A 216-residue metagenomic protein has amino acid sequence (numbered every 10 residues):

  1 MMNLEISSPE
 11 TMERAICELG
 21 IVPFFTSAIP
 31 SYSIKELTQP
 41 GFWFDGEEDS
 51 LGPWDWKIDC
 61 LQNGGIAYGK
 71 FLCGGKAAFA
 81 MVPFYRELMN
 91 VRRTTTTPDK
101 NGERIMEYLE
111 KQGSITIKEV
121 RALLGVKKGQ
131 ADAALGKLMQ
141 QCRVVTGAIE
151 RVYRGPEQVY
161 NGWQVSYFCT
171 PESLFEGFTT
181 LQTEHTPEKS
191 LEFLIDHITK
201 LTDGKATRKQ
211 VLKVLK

Functional and structural regions predicted by a protein language model:
M1-K216: Long, low-complexity intrinsically disordered regions
